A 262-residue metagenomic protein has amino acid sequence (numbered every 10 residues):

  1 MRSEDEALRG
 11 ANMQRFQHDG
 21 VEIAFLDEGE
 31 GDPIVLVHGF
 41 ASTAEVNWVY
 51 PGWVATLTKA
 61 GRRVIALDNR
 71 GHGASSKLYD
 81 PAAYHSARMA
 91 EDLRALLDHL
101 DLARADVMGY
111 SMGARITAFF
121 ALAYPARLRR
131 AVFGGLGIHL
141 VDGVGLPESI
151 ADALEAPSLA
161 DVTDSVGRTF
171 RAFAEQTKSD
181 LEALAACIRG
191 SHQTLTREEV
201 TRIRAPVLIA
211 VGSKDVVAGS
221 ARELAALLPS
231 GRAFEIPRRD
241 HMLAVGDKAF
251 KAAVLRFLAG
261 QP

Functional and structural regions predicted by a protein language model:
V21-S76: Conserved HGGG/HGGXW glycine-rich cap/lid loop of the alpha/beta-hydrolase fold
H38, A105, G109-A114: Conserved alpha/beta-hydrolase "nucleophile elbow" surrounding the catalytic nucleophile
V49, T56-K59, A66-D106: Active-site loop/oxyanion-hole signature of alpha/beta-hydrolase fold enzymes
R115-A123, R127-S158: Flexible "cap/lid" loop of the alpha/beta hydrolase fold
R171-T196: Hydrophobic, aromatic-rich cap/lid helix
I203, I209-V211: Short beta-strand/loop motif that positions the catalytic acidic residue of the alpha/beta-hydrolase fold
V216-A221: Conserved alpha/beta-hydrolase "acid-adjacent" motif
R239-K251: Catalytic histidine-centered segment of alpha/beta-hydrolase-like enzymes
